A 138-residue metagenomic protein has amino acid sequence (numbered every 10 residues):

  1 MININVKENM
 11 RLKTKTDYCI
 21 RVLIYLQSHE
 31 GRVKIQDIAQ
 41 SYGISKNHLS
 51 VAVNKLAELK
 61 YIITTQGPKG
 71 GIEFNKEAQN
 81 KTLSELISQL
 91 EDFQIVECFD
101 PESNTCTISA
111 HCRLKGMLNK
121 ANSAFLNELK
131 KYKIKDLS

Functional and structural regions predicted by a protein language model:
M1-N9: Short, intrinsically disordered or compositionally biased N-terminal tails of bacterial proteins
L12-T14, Y18-I44: N-terminal helix-turn-helix DNA-binding core of bacterial DNA-binding proteins
N47: Key DNA-contact positions within bacterial/archaeal DNA-binding proteins
A52-A57: Basic amphipathic alpha-helical segments that dock to polyanions
K60: Glycine-centered, phosphate/nucleic-acid-interacting loop/turn motifs that mediate DNA/RNA or nucleotide
P68-K76: Minor-groove-contacting beta-hairpin "wing" of winged helix-turn-helix DNA-binding domains
N75-S138: Non-DNA-binding regulatory cores of transcription-related proteins, predominantly C-terminal effector-binding
